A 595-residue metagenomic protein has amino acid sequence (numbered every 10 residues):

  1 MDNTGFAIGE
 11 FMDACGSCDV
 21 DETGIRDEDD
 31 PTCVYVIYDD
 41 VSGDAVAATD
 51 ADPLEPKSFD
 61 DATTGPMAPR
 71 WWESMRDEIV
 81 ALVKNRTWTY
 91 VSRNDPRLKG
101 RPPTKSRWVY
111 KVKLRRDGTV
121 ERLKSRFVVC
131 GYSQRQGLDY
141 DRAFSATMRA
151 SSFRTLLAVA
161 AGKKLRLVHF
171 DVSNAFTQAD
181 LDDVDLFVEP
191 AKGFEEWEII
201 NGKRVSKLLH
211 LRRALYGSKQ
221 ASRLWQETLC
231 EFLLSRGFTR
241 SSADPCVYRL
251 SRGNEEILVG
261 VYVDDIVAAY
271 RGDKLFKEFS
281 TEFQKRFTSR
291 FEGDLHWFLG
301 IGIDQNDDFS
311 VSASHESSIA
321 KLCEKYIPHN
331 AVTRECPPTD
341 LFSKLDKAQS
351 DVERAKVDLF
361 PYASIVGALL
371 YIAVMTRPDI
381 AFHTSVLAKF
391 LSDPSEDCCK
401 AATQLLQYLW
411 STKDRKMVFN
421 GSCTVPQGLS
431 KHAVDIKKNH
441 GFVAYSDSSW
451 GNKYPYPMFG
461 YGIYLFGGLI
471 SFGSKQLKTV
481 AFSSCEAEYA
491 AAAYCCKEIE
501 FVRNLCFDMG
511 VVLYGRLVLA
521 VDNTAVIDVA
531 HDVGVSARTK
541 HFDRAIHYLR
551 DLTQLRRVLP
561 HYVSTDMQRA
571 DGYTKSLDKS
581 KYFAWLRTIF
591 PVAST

Functional and structural regions predicted by a protein language model:
M1-S242, V247, K325, D358 (+1 more regions): Chromodomain-type histone methyl-lysine reader module
F59, M75, L82, W108 (+26 more regions): Mobile genetic element proteins and their domesticated derivatives, centered on retroelements and DNA transposons
S106-Y110, F170-V172, F419, N439-K453: Two-metal-ion RNase H-like nuclease active-site motif
K113, T177-P190, Y216-Q220, L250-R286 (+4 more regions): Catalytic palm subdomain of template-directed nucleic-acid polymerases, centered on the conserved carboxylate motif
R126-Q134, L369, I436-K437, G441-C485: RNase H-like nuclease fold core
R154-L157, L211, L215, E292-G421 (+2 more regions): C-terminal reverse transcriptase regions that engage the nucleic-acid substrate
H169-N174, L208-S218, R240-Y270, D294-D304 (+7 more regions): Catalytic palm active-site di-aspartate
F390, D435, G441, K475-T595: RNase H-like nuclease module associated with reverse transcription
